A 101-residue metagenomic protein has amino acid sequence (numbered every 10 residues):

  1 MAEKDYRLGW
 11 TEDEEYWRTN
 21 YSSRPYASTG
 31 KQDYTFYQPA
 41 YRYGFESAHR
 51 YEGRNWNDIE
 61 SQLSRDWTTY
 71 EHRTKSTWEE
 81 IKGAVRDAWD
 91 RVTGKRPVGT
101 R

Functional and structural regions predicted by a protein language model:
M1-R101: Intrinsically disordered, low-complexity, hydrophilic segments
